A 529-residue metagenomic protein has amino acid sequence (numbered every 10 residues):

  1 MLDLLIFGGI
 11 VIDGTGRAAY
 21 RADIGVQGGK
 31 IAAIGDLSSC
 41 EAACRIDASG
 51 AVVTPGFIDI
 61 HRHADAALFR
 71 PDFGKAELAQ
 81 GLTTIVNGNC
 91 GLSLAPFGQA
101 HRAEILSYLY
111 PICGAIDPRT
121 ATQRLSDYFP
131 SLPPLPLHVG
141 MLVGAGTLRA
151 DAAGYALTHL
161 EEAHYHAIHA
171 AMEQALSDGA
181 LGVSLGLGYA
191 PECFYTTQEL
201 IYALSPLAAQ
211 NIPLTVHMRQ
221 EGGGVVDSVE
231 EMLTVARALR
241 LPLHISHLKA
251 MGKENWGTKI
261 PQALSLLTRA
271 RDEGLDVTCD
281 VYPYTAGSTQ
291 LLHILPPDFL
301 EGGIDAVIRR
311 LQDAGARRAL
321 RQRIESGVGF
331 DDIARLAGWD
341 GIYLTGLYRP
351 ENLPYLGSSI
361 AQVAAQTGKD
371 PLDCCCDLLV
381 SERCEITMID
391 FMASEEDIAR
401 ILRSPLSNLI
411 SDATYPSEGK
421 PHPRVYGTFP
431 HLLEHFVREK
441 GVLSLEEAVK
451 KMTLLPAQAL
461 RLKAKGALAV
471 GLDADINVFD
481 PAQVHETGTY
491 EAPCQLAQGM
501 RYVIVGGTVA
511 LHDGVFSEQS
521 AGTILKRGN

Functional and structural regions predicted by a protein language model:
M1-E41, L462, Q483-E491: N-terminal metal-binding scaffold of metallo-dependent hydrolase/deaminase domains
L2-G8, S39-G88, V505, N529: Replace "His-x-His-based motif
G9, D313, R400-L406, S411-D412 (+1 more regions): C-terminal cap of metal-dependent C-N hydrolases
G9, I24, G29, G50 (+13 more regions): Divalent metal-coordination and catalytic microenvironments
A66-L142, E161-D178, I201-A209: Alpha-helical scaffold segments that flank or form the walls of functional sites
Y128-E162, I168-Y189, L204, R237 (+2 more regions): Active-site neighborhoods of metal-dependent hydrolases
H166, Q174-T234: Divalent metal-binding pocket/active-site signature
L372-L379, L445-T453, L468, L472: Short, well-structured alpha-helical segments that form the helix of a local strand-helix-strand
